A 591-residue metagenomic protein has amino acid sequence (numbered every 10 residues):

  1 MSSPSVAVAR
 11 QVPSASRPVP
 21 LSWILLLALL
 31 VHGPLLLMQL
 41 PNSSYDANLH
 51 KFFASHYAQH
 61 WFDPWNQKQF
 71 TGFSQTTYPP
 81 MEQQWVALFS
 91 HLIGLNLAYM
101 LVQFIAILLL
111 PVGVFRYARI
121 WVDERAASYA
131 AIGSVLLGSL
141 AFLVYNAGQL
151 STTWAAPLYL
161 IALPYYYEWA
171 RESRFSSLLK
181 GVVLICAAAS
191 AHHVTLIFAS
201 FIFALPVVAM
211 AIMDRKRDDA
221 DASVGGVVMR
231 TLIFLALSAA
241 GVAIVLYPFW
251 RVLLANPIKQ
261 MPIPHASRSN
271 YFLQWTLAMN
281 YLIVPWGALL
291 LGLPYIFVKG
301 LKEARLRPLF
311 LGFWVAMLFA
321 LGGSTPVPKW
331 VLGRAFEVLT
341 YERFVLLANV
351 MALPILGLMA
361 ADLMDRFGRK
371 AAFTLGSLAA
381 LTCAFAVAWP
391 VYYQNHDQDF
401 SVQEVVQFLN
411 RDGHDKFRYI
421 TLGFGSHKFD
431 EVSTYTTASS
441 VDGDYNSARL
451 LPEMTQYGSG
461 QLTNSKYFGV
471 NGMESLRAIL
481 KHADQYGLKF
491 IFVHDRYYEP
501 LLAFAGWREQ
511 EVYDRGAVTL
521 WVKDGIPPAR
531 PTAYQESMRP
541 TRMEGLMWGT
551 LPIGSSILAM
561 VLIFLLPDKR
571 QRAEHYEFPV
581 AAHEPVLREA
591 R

Functional and structural regions predicted by a protein language model:
P18-W23, L29-L160, P164-Y165, A187-A188 (+4 more regions): Active-site lumenal/periplasmic loops and adjacent helix-entry segments of GT-C-fold, multi-pass membrane
L30-Q39, H60, Y129-Y145, G241-Q260 (+3 more regions): Membrane-interface helix-loop junctions at the exits of transmembrane helices
S43-D46, A188-F297, L301-R307, G322-P328: Transmembrane catalytic cores of multi-pass membrane glycosyltransferases and polysaccharide-assembly enzymes
K51, S55, W154-R171, V183-L184 (+4 more regions): Specific aromatic-rich, kink-prone transmembrane helix
F70-G72, A141-W154, I258-N280, F310-M359 (+4 more regions): Membrane-helix boundary/interfacial segments in multi-pass membrane proteins
V112, R116, R174, A278 (+2 more regions): Extracytoplasmic
L160-K180, A188, M213, R217: Membrane-interface transmembrane helices that cradle and orient dolichyl/undecaprenyl
V284-W314, L318, D362, I557-Q571: Hydrophobic, aromatic-rich transmembrane alpha-helices and their immediate juxtamembrane boundary segments
